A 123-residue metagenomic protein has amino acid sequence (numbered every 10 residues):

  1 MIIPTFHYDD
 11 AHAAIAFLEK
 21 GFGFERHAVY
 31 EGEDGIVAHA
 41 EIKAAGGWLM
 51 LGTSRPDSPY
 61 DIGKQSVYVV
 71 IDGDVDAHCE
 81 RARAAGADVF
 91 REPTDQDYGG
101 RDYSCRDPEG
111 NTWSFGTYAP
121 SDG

Functional and structural regions predicted by a protein language model:
M1-T5, I15-P108, F115-G123: Vicinal oxygen chelate
Y8-D10: Conserved beta-strand-loop-alpha-helix junction that forms the acyl-donor binding cleft
